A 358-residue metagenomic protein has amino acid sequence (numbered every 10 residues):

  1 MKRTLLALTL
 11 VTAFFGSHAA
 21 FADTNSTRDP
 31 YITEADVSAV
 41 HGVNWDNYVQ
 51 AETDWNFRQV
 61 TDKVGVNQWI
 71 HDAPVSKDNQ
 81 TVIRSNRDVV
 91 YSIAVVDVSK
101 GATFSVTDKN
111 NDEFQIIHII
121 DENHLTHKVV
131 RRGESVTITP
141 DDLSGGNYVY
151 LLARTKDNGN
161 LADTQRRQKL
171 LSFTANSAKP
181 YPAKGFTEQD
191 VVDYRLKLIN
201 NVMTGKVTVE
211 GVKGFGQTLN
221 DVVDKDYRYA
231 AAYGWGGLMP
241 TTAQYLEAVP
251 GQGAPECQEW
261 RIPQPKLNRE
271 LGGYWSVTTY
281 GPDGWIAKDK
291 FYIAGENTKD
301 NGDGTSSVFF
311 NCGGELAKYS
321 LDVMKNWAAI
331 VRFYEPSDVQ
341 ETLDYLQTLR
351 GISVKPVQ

Functional and structural regions predicted by a protein language model:
M1-A22: Gram-negative bacterial Sec-dependent N-terminal signal peptides
A22-Q358: A compositional/structural signature for long, glycine/proline-rich flexible linkers and loops on extracytoplasmic
